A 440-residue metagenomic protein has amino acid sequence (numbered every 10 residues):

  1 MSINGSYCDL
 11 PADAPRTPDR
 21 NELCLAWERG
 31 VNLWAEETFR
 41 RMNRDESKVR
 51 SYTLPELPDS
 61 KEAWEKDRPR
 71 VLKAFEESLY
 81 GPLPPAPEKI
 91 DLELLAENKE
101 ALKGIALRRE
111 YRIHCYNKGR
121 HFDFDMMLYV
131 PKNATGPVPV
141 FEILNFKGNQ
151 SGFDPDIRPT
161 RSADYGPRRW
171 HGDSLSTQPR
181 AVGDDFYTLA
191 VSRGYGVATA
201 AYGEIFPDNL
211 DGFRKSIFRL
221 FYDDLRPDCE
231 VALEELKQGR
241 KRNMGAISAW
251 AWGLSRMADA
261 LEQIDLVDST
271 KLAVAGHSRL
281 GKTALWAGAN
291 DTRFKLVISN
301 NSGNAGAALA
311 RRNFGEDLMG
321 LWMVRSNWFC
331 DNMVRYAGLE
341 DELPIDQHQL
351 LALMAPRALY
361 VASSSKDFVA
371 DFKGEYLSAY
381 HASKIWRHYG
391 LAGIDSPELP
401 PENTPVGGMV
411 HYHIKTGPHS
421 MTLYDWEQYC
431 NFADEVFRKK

Functional and structural regions predicted by a protein language model:
M1-D125, D154-D156, D434-R438: N-terminal targeting or regulatory segments adjacent to alpha/beta-hydrolase or S9 domains
D125-M127, G136-F146: Short beta-strand element of the alpha/beta-hydrolase
G136-F141, R193-A198, D268-K271, T292-L296 (+2 more regions): Loop/turn elements at helix/coil->beta-strand transitions in domains of secreted/extracellular proteins
I143-Q263, G306, A310-R312: Cap/lid segment of the alpha/beta-hydrolase catalytic domain
I217-P227, R256, S299-L350, E375-S396: Mobile cap/lid helix-loop segments that gate and shape the active-site cleft of serine hydrolases
S255-D317, L339-E340: Primarily recognizes the serine-hydrolase "nucleophile elbow" in alpha/beta-hydrolase and SGNH/GDSL folds
A355-A370, K415-T416: Conserved strand-to-loop "acid loop" that flanks and positions the catalytic carboxylate
A379-K440: C-terminal catalytic histidine-bearing segment of alpha/beta-hydrolase fold enzymes
